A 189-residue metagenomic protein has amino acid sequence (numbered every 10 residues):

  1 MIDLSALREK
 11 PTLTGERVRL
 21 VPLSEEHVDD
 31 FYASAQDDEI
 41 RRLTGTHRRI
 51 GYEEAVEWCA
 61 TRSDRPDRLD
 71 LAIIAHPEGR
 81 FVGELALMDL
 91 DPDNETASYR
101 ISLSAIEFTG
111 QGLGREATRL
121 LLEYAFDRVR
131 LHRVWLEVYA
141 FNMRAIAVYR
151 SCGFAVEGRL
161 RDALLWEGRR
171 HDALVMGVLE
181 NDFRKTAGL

Functional and structural regions predicted by a protein language model:
M1-E107, R170-H171, V178-L189: GNAT-family acyltransferases
L23, Y124-F126, F154: Conserved hydrophobic/aromatic "anchor" residues that stabilize well-ordered secondary structure elements
A105-E107, Q111, A140-F141: Active-site acidic-Proline motif in GNAT/NAT acetyltransferases
G110-Y124, I146-S151: Conserved acetyl-CoA-binding loop-helix of GNAT-fold acetyltransferases
G114, T118, F141-A145, D162-E167: Short glycine/proline-centered loop/turn elements that form peptide/ligand docking sites
D127-E137: Conserved GNAT acetyl-CoA-binding A-motif
W135-V138, A155-H171: Conserved catalytic-core motifs of GNAT/GCN5-like acyltransferases
Y149, F154, M176: Conserved active-site tyrosine of GNAT-family acetyltransferases
